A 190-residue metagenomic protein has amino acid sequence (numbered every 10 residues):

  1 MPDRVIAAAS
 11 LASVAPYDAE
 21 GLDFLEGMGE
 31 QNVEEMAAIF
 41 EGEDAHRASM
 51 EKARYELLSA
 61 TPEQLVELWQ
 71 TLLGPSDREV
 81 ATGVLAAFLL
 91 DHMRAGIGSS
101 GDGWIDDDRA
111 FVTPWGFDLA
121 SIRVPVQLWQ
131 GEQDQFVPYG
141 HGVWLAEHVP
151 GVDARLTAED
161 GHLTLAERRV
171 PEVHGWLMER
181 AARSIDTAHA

Functional and structural regions predicted by a protein language model:
M1-D3, A8-A9: Short glycine-enriched nucleophile-adjacent loop and the immediately C-terminal alpha-helix near the catalytic center
A9, Q127-W129, R155: Hydrophobic/aromatic beta-strand patches that form the interior of the parallel beta-sheet core in alpha/beta enzyme
S10-A19: Active-site nucleophile loop of the alpha/beta-hydrolase fold
M28-F117: Alpha/beta-hydrolase
A120-R123, H148-V149: Short, conserved loop/helix-junction motifs that constitute active-site signature segments in enzyme catalytic cores
I122, L128-Q130, D134: Short beta-strand/loop motif that positions the catalytic acidic residue of the alpha/beta-hydrolase fold
Q135-H141: Conserved alpha/beta-hydrolase "acid-adjacent" motif
G151-A190: Catalytic active-site module of serine/aspartate enzymes centered on a nucleophile-bearing elbow/loop
